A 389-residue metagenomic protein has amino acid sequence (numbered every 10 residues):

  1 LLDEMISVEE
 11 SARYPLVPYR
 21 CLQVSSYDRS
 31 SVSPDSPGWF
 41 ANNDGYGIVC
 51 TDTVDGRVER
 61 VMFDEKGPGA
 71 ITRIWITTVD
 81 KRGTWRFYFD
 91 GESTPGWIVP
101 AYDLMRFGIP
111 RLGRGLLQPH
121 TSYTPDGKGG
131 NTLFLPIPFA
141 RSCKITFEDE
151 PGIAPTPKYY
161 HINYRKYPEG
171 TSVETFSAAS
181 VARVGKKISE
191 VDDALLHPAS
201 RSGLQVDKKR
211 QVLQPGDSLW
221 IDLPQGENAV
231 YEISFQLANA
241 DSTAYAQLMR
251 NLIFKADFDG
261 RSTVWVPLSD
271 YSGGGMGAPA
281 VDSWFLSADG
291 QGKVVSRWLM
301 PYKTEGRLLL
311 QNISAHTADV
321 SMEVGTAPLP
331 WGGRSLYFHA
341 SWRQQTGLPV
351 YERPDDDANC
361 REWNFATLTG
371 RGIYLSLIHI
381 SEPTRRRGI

Functional and structural regions predicted by a protein language model:
L1-P136, G152-Y167, E174-A179, G185-A280 (+2 more regions): An N-terminus-focused feature that recognizes amino-terminal "leader" regions
A70, K81, F139-R141, Y302 (+1 more regions): Repetitive beta-strand solenoid architecture
I137-E150, M300-I313: Noncatalytic modules at the cell exterior or secretory-pathway interfaces, chiefly beta-strand-rich lectin/adhesion
G152-R201, A315-W363: Exposed low-complexity, polar/acidic, P/S/T/G-rich flexible segments that act as propeptides, protease-susceptible
V295-W298: Surface-exposed, interaction-prone regions used to assemble/regulate multi-protein complexes
W363-R371: Extended ligand-binding clefts on enzyme/binding-domain cores
I378-I389: Single conserved hydrophobic/aromatic residue that forms the stacking wall/gate of nucleotide- or nucleobase-binding
